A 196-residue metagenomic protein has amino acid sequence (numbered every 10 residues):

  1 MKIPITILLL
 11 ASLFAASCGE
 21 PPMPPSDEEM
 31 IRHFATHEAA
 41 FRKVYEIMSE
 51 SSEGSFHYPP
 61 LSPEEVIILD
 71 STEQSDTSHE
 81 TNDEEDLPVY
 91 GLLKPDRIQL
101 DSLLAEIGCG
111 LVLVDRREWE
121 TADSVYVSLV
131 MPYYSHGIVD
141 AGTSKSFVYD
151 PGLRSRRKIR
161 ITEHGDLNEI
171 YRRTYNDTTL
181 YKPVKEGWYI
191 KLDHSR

Functional and structural regions predicted by a protein language model:
M1-A16: Sec-dependent bacterial lipoprotein signal peptides
I3-I7, I31, I47, F56 (+8 more regions): Weak global preference for isoleucine
P4, D27, T174: Residue-level detector of functional hotspots within protein domains
T6, L61-S62, Y134: Intrinsically disordered, low-complexity segments enriched in proline/serine/threonine
A11, K43-V44, S51-Y58, G110-V114 (+1 more regions): Generic marker of "main functional regions" within proteins
A11-S12, D101, L180: Exposed boundary/loop context
C18-L104: N-terminal export/targeting and maturation segments
A105-R196: Extracytoplasmic electrostatic interaction patches
